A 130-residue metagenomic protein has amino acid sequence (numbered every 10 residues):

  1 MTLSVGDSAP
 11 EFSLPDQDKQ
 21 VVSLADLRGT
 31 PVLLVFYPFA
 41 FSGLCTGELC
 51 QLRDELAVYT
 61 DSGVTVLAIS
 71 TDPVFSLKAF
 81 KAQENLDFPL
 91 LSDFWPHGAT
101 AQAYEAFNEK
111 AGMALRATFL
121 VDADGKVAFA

Functional and structural regions predicted by a protein language model:
M1-A130: Chalcogenol-based redox active-site neighborhoods
